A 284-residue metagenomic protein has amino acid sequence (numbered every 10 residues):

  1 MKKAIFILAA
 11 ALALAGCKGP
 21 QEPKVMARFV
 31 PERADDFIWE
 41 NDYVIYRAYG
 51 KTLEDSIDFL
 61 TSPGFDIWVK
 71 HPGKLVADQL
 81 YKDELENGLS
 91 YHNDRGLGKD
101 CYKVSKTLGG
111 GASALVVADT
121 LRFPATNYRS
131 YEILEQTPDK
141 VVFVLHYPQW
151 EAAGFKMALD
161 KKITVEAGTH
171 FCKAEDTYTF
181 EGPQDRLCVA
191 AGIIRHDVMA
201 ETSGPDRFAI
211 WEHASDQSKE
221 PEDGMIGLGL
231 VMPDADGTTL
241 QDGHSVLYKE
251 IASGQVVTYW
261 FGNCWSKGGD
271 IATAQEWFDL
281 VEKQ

Functional and structural regions predicted by a protein language model:
M1-A4: Positively charged n-region of N-terminal signal peptides that target proteins for export
L14-G16: C-terminal motif of bacterial Sec signal peptides marking the signal peptidase cleavage site
P20-R122: Solvent-exposed N-terminal domain segments of exported/luminal and surface proteins
A27-R28, I45, G50, D66-V76 (+4 more regions): Sequence-level preference for short, compositionally simple segments enriched in small aliphatic or small polar residues
G88-E166: Extended, loop-rich substrate-binding clefts of extracytoplasmic carbohydrate-active enzymes
L159, H170-G204: Acidic (Asp/Glu-rich), glycine- and aromatic
E201-S218: Aromatic sugar-binding interfaces of carbohydrate-active proteins
L228-Q284: Beta-strand-rich recognition/accessory modules
